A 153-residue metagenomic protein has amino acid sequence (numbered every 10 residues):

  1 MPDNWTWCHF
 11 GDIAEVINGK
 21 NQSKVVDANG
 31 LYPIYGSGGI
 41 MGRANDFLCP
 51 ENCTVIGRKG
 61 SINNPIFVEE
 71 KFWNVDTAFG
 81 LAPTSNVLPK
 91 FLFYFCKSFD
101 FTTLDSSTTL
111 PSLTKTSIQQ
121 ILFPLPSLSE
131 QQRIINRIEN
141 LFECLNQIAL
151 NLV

Functional and structural regions predicted by a protein language model:
M1-H9, A82-P83, V87-K90, D105 (+1 more regions): Catalytic cores of nucleotide-enabled group-transfer and carboxylate-activating enzymes in metabolic and assembly-line
M1-N21, V25-G36, L128-N136, N140-V153: Non-catalytic DNA-recognition/assembly elements of restriction-modification systems
G36-S98, T103-I118: A short beta-sheet element
L92-F99, D105-T109, T116-V153: S-adenosyl-L-methionine
